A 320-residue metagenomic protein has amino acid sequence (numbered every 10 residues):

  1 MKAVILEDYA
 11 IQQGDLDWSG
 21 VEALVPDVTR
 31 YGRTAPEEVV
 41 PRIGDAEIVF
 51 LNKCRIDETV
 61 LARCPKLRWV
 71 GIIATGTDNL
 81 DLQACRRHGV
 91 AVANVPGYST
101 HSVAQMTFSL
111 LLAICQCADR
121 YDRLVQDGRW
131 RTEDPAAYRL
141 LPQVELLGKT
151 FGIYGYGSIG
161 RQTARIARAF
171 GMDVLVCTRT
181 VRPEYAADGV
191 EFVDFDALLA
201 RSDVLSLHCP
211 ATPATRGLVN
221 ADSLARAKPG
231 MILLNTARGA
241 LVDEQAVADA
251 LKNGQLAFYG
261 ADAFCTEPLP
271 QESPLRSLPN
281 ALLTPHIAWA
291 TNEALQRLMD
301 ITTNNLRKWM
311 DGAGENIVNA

Functional and structural regions predicted by a protein language model:
M1-A46, L175: N-terminal glycine-/charge-rich "phosphate-binding" loop or analogous flexible N-terminal tail
G32, I73-A74, V90-H101, T178 (+1 more regions): Short beta->alpha connector loops at strand-helix junctions that form conserved, small/polar/Pro-enriched
I56-L61, R179-P274: Rossmann-like adenosine-cofactor binding region
H88, P96-T150, E184: Phosphate-binding beta-alpha-beta segment of Rossmann-like dinucleotide-binding domains, i.e., the NAD(P)
V92, G230-A320: Rossmann-like dinucleotide-binding domain for NAD(H)/NADP(H)
Y156-G157: Glycine-rich Rossmann-fold phosphate-binding loop(s) that bind the pyrophosphate of adenine dinucleotide cofactors
G160-R161: N-terminal Rossmann-fold NAD(P) dinucleotide-binding loop
